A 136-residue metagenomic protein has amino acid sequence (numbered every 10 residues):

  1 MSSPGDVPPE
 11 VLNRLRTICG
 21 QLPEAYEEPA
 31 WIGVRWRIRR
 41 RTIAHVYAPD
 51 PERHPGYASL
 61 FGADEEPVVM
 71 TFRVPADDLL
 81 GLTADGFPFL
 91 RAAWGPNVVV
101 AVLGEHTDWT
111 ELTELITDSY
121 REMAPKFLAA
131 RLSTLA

Functional and structural regions predicted by a protein language model:
M1-A136: Charge-dense, helix-prone N-terminal extensions
